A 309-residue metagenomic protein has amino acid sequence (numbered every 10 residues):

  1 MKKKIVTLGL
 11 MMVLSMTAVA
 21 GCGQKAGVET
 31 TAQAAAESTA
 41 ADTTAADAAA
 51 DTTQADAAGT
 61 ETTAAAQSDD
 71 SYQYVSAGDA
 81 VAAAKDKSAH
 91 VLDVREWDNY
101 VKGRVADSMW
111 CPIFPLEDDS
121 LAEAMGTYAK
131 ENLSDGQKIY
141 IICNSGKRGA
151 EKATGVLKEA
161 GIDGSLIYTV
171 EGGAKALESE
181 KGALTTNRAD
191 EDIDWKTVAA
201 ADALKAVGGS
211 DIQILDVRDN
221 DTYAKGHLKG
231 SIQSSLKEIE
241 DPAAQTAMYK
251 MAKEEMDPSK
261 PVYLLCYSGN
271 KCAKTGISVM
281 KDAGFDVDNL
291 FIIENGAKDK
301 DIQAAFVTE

Functional and structural regions predicted by a protein language model:
K4-L8, A20-A36, A55-A77, V81-D86 (+3 more regions): Rhodanese-like catalytic fold shared by cysteine-dependent sulfurtransferases and DSP/PTP-type phosphatases
G9-T17: Bacterial N-terminal signal peptides
T17-A20, L92: Coiled-coil-like amphipathic alpha-helices with heptad-repeat character
T39-A55, T63: Long, intrinsically disordered low-complexity tandem-repeat regions enriched in serine/threonine/proline and other
V91-D93, I214-D216: Structural scaffold elements adjacent to functional motifs in cytosolic proteins
